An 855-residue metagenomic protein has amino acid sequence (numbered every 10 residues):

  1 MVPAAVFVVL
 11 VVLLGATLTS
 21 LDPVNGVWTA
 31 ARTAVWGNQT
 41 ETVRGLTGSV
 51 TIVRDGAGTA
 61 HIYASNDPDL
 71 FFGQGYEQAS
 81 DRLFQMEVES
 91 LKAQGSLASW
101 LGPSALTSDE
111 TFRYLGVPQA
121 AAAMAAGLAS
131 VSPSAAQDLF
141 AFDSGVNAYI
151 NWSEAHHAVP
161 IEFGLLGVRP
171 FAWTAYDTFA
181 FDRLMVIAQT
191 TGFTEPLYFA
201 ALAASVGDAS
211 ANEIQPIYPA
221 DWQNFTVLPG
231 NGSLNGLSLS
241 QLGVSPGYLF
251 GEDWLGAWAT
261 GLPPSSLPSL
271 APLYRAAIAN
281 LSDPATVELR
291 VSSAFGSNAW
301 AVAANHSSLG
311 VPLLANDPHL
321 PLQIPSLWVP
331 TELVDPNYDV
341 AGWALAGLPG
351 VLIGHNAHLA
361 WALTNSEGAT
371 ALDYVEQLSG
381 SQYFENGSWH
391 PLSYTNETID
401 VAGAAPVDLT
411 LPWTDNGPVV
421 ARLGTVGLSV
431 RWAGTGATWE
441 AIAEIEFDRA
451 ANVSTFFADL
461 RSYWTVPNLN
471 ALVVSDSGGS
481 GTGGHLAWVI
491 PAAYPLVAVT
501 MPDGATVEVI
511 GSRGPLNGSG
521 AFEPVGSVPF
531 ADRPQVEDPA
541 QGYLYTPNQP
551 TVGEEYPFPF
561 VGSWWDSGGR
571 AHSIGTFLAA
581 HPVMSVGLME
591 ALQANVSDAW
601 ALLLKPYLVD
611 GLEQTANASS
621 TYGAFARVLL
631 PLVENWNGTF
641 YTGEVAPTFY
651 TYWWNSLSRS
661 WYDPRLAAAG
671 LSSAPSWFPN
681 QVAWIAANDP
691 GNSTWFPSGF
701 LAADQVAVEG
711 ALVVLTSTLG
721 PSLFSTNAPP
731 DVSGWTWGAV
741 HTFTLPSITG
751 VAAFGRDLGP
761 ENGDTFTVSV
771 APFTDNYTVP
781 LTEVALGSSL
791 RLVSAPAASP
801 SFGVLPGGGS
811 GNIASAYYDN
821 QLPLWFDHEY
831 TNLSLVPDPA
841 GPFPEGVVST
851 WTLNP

Functional and structural regions predicted by a protein language model:
M1-T19: Secretory targeting signatures
T17-P312, P318: Substrate-recognition/specificity elements adjacent to catalytic centers across diverse enzyme folds
N38, N151, N212, N224 (+12 more regions): N-linked glycosylation sites
L70-G73, A121-Q137, R431, A441-F447 (+3 more regions): Second-shell loop/turn segments in exported
D335, V340-L345, G354-L359, L363-S512: Glycine- and hydrophobic-rich flexible loops that cap the catalytic core of alpha/beta enzyme folds
V466-H581, L657-S660: Hydrophobic alpha-helical segments
E555-R627, A711, L715-P855: Terminal end segments
Y652-T736: Charged, long alpha-helical assembly modules
